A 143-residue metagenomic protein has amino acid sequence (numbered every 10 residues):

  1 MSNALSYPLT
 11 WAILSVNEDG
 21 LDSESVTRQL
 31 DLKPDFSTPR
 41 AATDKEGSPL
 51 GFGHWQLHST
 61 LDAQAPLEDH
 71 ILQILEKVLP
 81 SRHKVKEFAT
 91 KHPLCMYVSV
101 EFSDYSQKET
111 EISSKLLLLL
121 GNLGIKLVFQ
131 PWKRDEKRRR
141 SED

Functional and structural regions predicted by a protein language model:
M1-D143: Acidic (Asp/Glu-rich) sequence patches and key acidic residues that form negatively charged surfaces used
